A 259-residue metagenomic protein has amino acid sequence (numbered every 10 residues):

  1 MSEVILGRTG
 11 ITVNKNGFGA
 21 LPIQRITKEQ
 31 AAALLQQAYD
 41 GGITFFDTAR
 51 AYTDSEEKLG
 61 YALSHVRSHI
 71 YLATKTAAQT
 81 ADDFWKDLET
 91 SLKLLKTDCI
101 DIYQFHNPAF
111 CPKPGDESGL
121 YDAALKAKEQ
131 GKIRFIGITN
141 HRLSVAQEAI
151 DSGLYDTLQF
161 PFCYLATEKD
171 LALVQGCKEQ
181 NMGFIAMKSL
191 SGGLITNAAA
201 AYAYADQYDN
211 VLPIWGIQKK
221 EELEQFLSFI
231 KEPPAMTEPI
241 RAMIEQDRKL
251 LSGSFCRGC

Functional and structural regions predicted by a protein language model:
M1-I70: N-terminal binding-site loop/beta-alpha segment at the start of enzyme catalytic domains that lines or forms
L6, F18, F46, L59 (+9 more regions): Conserved, mostly hydrophobic/aromatic
G7-G10, D40, L59-S68, E89-D98 (+2 more regions): Acidic (Asp/Glu)-rich catalytic clusters
R25-A38, A81-K96, N140-I150, T196-Y202: Short, acidic/polar
D40-I43, T97-I100, I133, Y155 (+1 more regions): A structural motif
E56-K75, D122-G131, E179-M182: Alpha-helix-loop-beta-strand connector modules within alpha/beta enzyme cores
L92-P112: Active-site groove signature of glycoside hydrolases
P108-G258: Beta/alpha (TIM)-barrel catalytic core signal, keyed to glycine-rich beta->alpha loops juxtaposed to Asp/Glu that bind
